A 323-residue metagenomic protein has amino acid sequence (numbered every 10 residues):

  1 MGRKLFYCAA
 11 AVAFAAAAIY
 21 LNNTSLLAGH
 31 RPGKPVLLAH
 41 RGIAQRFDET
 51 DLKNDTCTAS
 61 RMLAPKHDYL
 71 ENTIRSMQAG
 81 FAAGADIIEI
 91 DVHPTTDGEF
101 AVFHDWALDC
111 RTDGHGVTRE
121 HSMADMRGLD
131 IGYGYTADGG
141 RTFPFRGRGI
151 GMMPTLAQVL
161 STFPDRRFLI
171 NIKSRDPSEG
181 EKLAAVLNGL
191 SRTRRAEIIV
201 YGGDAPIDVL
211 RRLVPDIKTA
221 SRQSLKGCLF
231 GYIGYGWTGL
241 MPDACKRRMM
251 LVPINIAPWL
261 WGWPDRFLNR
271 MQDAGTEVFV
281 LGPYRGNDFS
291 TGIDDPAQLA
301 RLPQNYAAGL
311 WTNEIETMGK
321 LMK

Functional and structural regions predicted by a protein language model:
G2-K323: Phosphate-group recognition and catalysis centered on beta-loop-alpha active-site segments
